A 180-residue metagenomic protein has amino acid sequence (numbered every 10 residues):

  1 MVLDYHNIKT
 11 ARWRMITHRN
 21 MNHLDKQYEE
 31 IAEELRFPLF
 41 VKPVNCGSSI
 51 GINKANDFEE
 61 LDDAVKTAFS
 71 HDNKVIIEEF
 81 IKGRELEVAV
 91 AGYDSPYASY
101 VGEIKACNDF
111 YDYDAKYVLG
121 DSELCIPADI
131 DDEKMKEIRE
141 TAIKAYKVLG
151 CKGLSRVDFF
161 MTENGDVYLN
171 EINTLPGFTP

Functional and structural regions predicted by a protein language model:
M1-E78, K82-G83: Active-site nucleotide/adenylate-binding loops and adjacent lid/helix of ATP-dependent enzymes
T10, A98, L154-S155: A short coil-to-beta-strand element that immediately follows conserved catalytic motifs
R19, S49, L86, G165 (+1 more regions): Active-site-proximal flexible loops/turns
S49, I104-C107, N173-P180: Glycine-rich phosphate/pyrophosphate-binding beta-alpha loops
N56-E137, M161-Y168: Phosphate-binding site of ATP-dependent enzymes
E79, A89-V90, Y146-F178: Conserved metal-phosphate-binding beta-hairpin within the catalytic cores of diverse ATP-dependent phosphoryl-transfer
E123-L124, K134-S155: Internal helical hairpin/lid segments
